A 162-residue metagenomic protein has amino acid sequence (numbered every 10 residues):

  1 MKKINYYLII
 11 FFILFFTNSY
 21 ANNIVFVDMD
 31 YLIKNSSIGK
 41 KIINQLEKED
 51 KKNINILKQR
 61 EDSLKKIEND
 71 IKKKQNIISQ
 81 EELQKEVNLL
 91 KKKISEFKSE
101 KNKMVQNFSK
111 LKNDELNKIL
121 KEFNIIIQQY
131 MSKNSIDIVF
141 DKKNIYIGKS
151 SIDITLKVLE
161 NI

Functional and structural regions predicted by a protein language model:
K2-I10: Sec-dependent signal peptide recognition, specifically the positively charged N-region followed immediately by
K2-K3, F16, I126, K142: A general marker of short, structured functional hotspots
I9-N18: Bacterial N-terminal signal peptides
N22-I145: Amphipathic alpha-helical segments
K149-I154: A short, glycine/Asx- and small/polar-enriched loop/turn that sits immediately N-terminal to a beta-strand
